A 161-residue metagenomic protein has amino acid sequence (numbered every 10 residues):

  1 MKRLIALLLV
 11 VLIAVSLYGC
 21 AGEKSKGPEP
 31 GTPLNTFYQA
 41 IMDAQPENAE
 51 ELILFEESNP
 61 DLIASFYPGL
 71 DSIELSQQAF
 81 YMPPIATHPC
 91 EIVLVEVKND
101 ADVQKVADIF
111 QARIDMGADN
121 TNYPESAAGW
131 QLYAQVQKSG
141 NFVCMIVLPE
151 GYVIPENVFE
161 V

Functional and structural regions predicted by a protein language model:
M1-L8: Positively charged n-region of N-terminal signal peptides that target proteins for export
V11-L12: Repetitive helical segments and hydrophobic/amphipathic motifs
V15-G19: C-terminal motif of bacterial Sec signal peptides marking the signal peptidase cleavage site
C20-E91, V97-V161: Soluble, non-membrane globular domain cores that form compact, hydrophobic packing and curved binding surfaces
